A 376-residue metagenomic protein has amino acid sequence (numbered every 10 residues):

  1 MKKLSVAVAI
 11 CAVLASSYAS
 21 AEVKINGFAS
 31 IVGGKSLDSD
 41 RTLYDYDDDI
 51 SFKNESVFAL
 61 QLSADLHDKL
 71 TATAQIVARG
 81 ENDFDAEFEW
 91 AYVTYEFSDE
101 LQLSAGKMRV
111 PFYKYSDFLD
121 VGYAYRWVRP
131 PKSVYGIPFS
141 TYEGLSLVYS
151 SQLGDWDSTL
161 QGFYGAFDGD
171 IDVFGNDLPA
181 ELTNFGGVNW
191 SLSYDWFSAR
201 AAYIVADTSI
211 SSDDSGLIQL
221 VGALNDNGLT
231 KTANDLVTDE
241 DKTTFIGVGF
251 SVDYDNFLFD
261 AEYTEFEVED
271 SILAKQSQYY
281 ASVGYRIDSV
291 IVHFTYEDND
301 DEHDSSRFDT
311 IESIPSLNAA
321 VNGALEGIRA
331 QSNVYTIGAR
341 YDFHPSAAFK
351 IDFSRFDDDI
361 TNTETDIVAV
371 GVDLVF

Functional and structural regions predicted by a protein language model:
K2-A9: Sec-dependent signal peptide recognition, specifically the positively charged N-region followed immediately by
L14-Y18: N-terminal signal peptide c-region/cleavage motif recognized by signal peptidases
V23-V32, D49-G169, L182-G186, S191-S198 (+3 more regions): Outer membrane beta-barrel
V32-D38, V77-D83, F112, P130 (+5 more regions): Sequence/structural signature of outer-membrane beta-barrel proteins
G34-S56, V173-D177: Surface-exposed strand-loop-strand hairpins of Gram-negative outer-membrane beta-barrel proteins
D38-R41, K69-T73, V121-R129, Y164-D170 (+3 more regions): Flexible, solvent-exposed coil segments and beta strand-coil junctions, predominantly the extracellular/periplasmic
D47, A91-Y92, E96, Y203-D207 (+1 more regions): Outer-membrane beta-barrel pore domains
D177-I218: Loop-centered beta-sheet repeat module
